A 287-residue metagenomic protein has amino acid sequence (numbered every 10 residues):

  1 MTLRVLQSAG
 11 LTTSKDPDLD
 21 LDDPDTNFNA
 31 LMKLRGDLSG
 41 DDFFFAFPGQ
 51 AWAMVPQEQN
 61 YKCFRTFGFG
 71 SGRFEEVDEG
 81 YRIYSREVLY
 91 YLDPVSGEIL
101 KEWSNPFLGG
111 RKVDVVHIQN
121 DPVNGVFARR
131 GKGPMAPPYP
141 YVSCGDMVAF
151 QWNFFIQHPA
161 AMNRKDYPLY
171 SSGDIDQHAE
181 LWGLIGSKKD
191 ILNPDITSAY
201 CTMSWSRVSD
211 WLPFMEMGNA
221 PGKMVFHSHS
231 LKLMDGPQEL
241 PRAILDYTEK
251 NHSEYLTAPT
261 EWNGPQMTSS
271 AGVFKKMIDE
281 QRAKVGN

Functional and structural regions predicted by a protein language model:
T2-L92, E98-K101, S228-L233, Q238-R242 (+1 more regions): N-terminal segment immediately downstream of the Sec signal-peptide cleavage site in secreted/extracellular proteins
S14, F45, A53, W103 (+3 more regions): Compositionally biased, intrinsically disordered/low-complexity regions enriched for serine, proline and threonine
Q59-N193: Predominantly extracellular/secreted and cell-surface proteins with exposed, flexible low-complexity segments
V126-K132, V142-F154, H158-N287: Long terminal segments
